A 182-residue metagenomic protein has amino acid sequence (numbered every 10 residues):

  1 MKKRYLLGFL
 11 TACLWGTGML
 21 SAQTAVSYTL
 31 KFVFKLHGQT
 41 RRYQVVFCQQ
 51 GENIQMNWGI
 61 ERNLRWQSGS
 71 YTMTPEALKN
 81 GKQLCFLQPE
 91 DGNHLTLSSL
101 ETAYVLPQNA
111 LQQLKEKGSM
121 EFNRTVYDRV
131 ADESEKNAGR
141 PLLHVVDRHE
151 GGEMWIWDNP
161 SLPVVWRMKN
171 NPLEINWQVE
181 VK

Functional and structural regions predicted by a protein language model:
M1-G8: Bacterial N-terminal signal peptides that target proteins for export
G8-T17: Bacterial N-terminal signal peptides
Q23-K182: Acidic, serine/threonine-rich low-complexity disordered tracts
